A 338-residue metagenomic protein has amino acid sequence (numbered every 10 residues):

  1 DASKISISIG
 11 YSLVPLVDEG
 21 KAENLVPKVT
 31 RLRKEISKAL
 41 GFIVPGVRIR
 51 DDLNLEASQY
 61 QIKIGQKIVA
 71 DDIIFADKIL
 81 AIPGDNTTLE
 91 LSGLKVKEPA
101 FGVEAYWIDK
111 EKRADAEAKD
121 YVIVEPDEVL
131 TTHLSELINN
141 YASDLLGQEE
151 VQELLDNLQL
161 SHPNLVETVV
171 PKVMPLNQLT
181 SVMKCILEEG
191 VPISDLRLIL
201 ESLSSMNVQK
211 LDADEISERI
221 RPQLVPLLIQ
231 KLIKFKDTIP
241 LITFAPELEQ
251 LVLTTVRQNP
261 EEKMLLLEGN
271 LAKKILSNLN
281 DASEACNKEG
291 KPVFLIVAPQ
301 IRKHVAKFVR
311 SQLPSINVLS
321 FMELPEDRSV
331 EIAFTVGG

Functional and structural regions predicted by a protein language model:
D1-G338: Membrane-embedded alpha-helical signal segments
